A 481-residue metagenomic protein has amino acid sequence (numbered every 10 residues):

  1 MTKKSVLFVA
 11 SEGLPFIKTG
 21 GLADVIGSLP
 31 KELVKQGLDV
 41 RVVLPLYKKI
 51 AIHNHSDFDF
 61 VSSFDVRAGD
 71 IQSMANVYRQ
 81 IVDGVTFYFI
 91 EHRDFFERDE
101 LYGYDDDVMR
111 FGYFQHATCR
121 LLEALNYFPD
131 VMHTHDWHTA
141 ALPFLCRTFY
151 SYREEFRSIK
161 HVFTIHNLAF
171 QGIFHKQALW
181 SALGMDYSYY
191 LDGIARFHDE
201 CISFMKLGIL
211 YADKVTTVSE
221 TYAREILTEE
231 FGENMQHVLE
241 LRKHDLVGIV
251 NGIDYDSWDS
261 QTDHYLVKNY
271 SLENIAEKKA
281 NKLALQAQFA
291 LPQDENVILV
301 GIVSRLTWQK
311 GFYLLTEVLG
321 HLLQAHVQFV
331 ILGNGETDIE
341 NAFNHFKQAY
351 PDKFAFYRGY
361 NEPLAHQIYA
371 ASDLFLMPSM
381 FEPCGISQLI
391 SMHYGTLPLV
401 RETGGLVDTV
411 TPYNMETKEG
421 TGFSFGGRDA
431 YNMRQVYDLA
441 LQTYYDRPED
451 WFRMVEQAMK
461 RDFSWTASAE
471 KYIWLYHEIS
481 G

Functional and structural regions predicted by a protein language model:
M1-G481: Catalytic cores of nucleotide-sugar-dependent glycosyltransferases that transfer UDP/GDP/TDP-activated
